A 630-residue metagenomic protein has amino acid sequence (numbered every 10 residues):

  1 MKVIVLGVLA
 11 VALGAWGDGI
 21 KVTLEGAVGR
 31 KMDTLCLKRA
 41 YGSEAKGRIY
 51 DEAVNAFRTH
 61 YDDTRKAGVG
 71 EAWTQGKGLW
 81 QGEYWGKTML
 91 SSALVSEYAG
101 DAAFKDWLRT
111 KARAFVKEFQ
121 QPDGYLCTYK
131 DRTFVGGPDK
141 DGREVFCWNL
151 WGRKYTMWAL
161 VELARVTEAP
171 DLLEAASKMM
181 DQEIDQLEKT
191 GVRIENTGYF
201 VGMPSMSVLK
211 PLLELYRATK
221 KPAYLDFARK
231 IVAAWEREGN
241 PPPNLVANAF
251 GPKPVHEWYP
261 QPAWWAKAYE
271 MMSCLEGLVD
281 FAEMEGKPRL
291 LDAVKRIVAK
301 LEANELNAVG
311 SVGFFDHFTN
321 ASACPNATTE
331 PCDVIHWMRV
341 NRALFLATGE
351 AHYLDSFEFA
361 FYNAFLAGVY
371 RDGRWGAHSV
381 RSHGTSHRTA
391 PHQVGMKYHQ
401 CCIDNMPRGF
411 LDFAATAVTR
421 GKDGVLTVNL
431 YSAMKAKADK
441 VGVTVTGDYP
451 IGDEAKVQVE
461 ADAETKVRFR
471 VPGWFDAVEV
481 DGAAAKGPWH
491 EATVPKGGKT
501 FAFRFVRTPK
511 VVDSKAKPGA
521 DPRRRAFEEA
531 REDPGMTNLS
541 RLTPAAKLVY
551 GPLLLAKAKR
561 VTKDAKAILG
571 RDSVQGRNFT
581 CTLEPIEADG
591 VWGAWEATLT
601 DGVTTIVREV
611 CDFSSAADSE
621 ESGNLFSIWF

Functional and structural regions predicted by a protein language model:
V8-G17: Hydrophobic h-region of N-terminal signal peptides that target proteins for export in Gram-negative bacteria
W16-Y84, A102-G136, P170, R229: Low-complexity, Ser/Thr/Pro/Gly-enriched N-terminal "stalk/linker" regions
T23-A27, K31, A53, D101-K117 (+4 more regions): Extended, well-ordered alpha-helical scaffold segments
V28, T88-A102, K154-P170, S207-K221 (+5 more regions): Well-ordered alpha-helical scaffold segments within catalytic/enzyme domains
G29, A228, V294, L354-N363 (+2 more regions): C-terminal beta-rich recognition modules with glycine/proline-rich loops and embedded aromatic residues
K66-W85, G136-T156, E188-M206, P241-E276 (+3 more regions): Solvent-exposed loop and edge beta-strand segments that line ligand/cofactor-binding and catalytic clefts
E283-N304, C324-G373: Catalytic-core region of carbohydrate-active enzymes that cleave or remodel glycosidic bonds
F475-V494, V511-G519: Solvent-exposed beta-strand/loop surfaces of large extracellular or lumenal domains
